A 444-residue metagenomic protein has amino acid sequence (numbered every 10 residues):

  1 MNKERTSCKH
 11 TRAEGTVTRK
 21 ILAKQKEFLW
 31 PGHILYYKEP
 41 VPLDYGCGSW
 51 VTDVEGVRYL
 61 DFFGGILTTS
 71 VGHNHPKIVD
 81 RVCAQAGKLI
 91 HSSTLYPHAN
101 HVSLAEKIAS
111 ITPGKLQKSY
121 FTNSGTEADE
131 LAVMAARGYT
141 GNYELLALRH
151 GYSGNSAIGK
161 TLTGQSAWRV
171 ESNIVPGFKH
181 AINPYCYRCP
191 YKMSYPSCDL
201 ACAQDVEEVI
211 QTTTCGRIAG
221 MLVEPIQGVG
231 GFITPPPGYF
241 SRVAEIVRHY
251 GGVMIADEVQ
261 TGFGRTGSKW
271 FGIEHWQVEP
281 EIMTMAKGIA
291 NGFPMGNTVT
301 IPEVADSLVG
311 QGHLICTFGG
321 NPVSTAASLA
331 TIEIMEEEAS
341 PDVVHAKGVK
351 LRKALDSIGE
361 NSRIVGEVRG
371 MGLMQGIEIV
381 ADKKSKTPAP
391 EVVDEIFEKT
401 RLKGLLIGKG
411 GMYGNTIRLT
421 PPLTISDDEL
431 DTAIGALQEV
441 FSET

Functional and structural regions predicted by a protein language model:
N2-T444: Conserved N-terminal phosphate-binding loop of PLP-dependent enzymes in the Aspartate aminotransferase
